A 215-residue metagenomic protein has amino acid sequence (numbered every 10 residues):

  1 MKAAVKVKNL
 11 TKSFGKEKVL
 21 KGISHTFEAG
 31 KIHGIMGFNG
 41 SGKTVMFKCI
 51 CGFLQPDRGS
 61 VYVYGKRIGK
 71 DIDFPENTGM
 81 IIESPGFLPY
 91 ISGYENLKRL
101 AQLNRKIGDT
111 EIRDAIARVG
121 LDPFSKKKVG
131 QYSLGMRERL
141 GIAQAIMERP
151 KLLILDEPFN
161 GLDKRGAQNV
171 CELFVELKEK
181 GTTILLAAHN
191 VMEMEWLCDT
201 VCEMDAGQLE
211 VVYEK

Functional and structural regions predicted by a protein language model:
M36-F38: The feature captures the beta-strand-to-loop junction immediately N-terminal to the Walker
C51: Helix-to-loop junction immediately C-terminal to a conserved catalytic motif
G59-F74: Conserved ABC transporter NBD signature motif
K98, D109-F124: Conserved ABC ATPase "signature" region
L153-D156: Catalytic Walker B motif of ABC-type/P-loop ATPase nucleotide-binding domains
A188-H189: H-loop/switch region of ABC-family ATPase nucleotide-binding domains
